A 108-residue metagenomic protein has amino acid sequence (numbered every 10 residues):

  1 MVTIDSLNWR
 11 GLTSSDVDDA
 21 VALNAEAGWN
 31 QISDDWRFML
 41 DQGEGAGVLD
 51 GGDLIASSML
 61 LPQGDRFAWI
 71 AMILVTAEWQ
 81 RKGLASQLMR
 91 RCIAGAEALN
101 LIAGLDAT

Functional and structural regions predicted by a protein language model:
M1-D35, Q42, G47: Short amphipathic alpha-helix that is part of the acyltransferase structural core
L23, M39-L40, C92-A98: Alpha-helix C-terminal capping segments
L40-S58: Conserved beta-hairpin
P62-I70, W79-Q80: A conserved beta-turn-beta hairpin within the catalytic core of GNAT-like acetyltransferases that forms part
V75, R81-A94: Conserved acetyl-CoA-binding loop-helix of GNAT-fold acetyltransferases
A96-T108: Conserved GNAT acetyl-CoA-binding A-motif
